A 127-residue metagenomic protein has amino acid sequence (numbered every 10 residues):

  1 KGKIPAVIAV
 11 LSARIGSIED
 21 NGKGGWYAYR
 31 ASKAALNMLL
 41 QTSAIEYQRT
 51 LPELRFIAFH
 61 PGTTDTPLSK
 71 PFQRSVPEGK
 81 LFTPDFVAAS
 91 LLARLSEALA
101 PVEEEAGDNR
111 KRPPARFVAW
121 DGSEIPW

Functional and structural regions predicted by a protein language model:
K1-T50: Catalytic loop of short-chain dehydrogenase/reductase
V7-A13, F56-P61, A115-V118: Extended hydrophobic secondary-structure segments that form protein cores and membrane-embedded regions
I15, T63, E124: Residue-level detector of flexible, active-site-proximal loop/helix-junction positions within diverse enzyme catalytic
N21, E46-R49, E53, G79 (+2 more regions): Generic macromolecular interface patches on structured domains
Y27-A31, A35, F56-P61, G79-F86: Short amphipathic alpha-helical interaction segments
L39-V76: Flexible, glycine-rich beta-alpha linker
A58, T66, K70-W127: C-terminal helical subdomain
